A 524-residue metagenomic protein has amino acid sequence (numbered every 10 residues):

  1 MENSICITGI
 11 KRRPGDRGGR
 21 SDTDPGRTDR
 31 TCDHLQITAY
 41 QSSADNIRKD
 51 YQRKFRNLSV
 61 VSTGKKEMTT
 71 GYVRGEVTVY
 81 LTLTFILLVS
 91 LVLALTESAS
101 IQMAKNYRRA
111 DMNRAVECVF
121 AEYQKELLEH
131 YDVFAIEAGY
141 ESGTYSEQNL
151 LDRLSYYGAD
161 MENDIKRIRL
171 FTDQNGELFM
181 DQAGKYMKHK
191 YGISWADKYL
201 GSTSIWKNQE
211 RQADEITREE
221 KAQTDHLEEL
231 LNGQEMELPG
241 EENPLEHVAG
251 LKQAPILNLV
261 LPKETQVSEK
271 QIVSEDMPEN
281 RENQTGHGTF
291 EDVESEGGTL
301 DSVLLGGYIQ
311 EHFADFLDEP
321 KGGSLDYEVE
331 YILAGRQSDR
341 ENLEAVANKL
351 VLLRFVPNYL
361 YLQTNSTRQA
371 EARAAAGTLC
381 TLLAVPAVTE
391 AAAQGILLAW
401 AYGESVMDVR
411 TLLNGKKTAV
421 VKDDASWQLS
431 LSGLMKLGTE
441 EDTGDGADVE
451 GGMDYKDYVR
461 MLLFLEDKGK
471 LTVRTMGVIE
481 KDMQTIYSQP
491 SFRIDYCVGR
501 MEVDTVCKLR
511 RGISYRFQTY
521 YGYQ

Functional and structural regions predicted by a protein language model:
M1-C6, D33, R114, D164-R167 (+1 more regions): Generic structural motif recognizing short loop/turn segments at the entrances and edges of beta-strands
M1-R17, T23-P25, D29-R74: N-terminal leader/signal peptides at the extreme start of proteins
C6, I47, N57-L58, T63-Y145: Alpha-helical assembly-interface signal, strongest on the long, hydrophobic N-terminal helix that forms
V133-Q524: Long, compositionally biased low-complexity segments
